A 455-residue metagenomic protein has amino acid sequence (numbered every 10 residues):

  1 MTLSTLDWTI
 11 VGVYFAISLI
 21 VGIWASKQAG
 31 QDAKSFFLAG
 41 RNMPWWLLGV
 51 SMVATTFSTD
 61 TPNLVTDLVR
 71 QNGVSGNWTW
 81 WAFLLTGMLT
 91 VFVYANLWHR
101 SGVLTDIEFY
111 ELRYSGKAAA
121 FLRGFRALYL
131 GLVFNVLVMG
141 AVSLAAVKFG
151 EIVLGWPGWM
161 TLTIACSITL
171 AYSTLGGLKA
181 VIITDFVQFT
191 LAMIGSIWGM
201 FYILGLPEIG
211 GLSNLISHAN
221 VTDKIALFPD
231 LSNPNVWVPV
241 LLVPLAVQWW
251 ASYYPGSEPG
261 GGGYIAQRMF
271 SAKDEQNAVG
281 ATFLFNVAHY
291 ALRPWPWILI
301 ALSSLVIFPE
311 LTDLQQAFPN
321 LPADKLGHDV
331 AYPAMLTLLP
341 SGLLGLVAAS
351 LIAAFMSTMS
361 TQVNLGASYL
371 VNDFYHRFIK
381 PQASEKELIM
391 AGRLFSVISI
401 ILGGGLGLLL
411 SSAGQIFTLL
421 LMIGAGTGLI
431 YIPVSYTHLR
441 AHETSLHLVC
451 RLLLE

Functional and structural regions predicted by a protein language model:
M1-P62, S173-G176, G195, Q276: Membrane-interface "cap" regions at the ends of multi-pass membrane proteins
T2-L3, T66-W80, A141-W159, K179-Q188 (+3 more regions): Transmembrane helix-loop boundary segments of multi-pass membrane transporters
T2-S4, G40-M43, L47, L64-T79 (+2 more regions): Loop-to-helix junctions at membrane interfaces in multi-pass transport proteins
A54, W78-T174, V247-P255, Q267 (+1 more regions): Helix-loop-helix module between adjacent transmembrane segments
V103-I107, E111, S115-A118, G177-F186 (+4 more regions): Hydrophobic, small-residue-rich membrane helices and short re-entrant helix-turn-helix hairpins that build
R113-F125, G131-L132, V136, V371-G414 (+1 more regions): Loop-to-transmembrane helix boundary motifs in multi-pass membrane proteins
T163-S167, G345, L420-S435: Hydrophobic alpha-helical segments embedded in the membrane of multi-pass proteins
T437-T444: Conserved small/polar residues in nucleotide/adenosyl-binding loops
